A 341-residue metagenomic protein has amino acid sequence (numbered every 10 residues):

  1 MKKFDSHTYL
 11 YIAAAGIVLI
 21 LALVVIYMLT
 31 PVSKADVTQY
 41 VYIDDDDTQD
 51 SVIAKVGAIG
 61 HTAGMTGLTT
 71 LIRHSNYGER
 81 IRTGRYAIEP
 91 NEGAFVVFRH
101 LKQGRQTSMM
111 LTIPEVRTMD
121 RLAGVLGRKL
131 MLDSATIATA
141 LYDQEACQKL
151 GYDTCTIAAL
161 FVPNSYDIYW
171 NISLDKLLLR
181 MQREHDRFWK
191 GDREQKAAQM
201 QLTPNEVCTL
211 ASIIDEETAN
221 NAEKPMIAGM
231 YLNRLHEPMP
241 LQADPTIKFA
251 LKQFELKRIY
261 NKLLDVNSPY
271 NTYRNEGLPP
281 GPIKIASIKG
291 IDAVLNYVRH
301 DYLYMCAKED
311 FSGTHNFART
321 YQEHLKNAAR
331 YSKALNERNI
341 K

Functional and structural regions predicted by a protein language model:
M1-Q39: N-terminal type II signal-anchor transmembrane helix that functions as the membrane-insertion/stop-transfer segment
I12-A13, I81, Q148, D310: Generic detector of intrinsically disordered, low-complexity, polar/charged segments
A14, V41-D44, E89, Q199 (+2 more regions): Pocket-edge positions in alpha/beta enzyme catalytic cores
Y27, P31-W189: Signal peptide-directed extracytoplasmic domains
T112, G124, M131-A135, A146-K341: Bacterial extracytoplasmic/cell-wall-associated proteins, especially those involved in peptidoglycan
